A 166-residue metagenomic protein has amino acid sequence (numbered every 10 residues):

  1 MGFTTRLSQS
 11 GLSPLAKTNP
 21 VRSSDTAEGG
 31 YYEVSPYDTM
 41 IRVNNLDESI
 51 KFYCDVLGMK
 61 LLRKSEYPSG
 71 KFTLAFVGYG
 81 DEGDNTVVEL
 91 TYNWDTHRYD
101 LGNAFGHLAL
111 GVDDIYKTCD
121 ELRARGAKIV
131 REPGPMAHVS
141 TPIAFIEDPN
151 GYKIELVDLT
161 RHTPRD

Functional and structural regions predicted by a protein language model:
F3-L7, G11-Y32, L62-S65, F76 (+1 more regions): Vicinal oxygen chelate
Y31-V34, M40-N85: Core segments of cupin and vicinal oxygen chelate
T39, L108: Hydrophobic adenine-recognition pocket in adenosine-nucleotide-binding enzymes
P68-G70, R98-D100, A137-H138: Short glycine/serine/proline-enriched coil/turn segments at secondary-structure junctions
D81-D84, D95-H97, I115: Short, charged/polar surface micro-motifs in flexible loops or helix N-caps
E82-T86, G151-I154: Short, charged/polar, Gly/Pro-enriched secondary-structure boundary elements
F105: Flexible, small-/acidic-enriched active-site or ligand-binding loops
